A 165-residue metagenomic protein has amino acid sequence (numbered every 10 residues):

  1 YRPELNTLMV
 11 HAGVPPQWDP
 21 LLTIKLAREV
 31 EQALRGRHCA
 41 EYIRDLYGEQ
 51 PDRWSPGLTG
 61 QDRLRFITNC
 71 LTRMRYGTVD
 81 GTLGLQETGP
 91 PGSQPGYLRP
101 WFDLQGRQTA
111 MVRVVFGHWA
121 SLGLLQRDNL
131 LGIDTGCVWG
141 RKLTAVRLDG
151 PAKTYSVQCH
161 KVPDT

Functional and structural regions predicted by a protein language model:
Y1-T165: Feature recognizes metal-dependent phosphohydrolase scaffolds
